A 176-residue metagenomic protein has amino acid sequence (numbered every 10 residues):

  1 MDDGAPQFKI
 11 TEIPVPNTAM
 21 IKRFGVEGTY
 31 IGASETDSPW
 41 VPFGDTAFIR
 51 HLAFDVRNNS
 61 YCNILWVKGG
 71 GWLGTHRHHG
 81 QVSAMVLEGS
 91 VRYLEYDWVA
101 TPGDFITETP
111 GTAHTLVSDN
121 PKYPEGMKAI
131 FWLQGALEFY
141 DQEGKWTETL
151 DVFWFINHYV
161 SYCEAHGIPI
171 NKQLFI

Functional and structural regions predicted by a protein language model:
M1-N59, N157-I176: A short, N-terminal "cap"/entry segment at the start of jelly-roll beta-barrel domains of the cupin/DSBH fold
R50-N58, G71, R77-Q81: Active-site region of the double-stranded beta-helix
V56, W66, S83, V91-T115: Short acidic-glycine-tyrosine-enriched beta hairpin
S60, V82, G126: Conserved catalytic motifs of the protein kinase core domain
N63-L65, L73-H78, E95-W98, V117-N120: Short histidine-centered beta-strand/loop micro-motifs that create catalytic or ligand/metal-coordination sites
W66-G69, H76-Y93, W132-Q134: Short, conserved beta-strand element in jelly-roll/cupin
T101, P110-E143: Ligand-binding loop in jelly-roll beta-barrel domains
Q142-C163: Glycine- and charge-enriched low-complexity intrinsically disordered segments
